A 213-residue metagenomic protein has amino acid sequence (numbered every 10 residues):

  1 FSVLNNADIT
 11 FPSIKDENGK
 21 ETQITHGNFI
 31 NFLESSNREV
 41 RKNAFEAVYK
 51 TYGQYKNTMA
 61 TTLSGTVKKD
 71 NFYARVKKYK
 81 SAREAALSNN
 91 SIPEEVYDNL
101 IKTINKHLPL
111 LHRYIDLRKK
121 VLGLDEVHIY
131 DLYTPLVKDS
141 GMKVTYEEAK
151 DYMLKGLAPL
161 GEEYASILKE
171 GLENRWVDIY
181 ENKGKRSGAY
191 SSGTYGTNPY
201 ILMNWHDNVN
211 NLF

Functional and structural regions predicted by a protein language model:
F1-E95, N99, T103-K106, D151-L172: His/Asp/Glu-rich acidic catalytic environments and adjacent acidic regulatory segments
I14-K20, F72, R118-L136, E170-E181: A glycine-rich phosphate-binding loop feature that marks nucleotide/adenosyl-phosphate handling sites
T22-G27, A149, N182-S187, S191: Extended non-transmembrane interhelical loops and adjacent amphipathic helices of multipass membrane proteins
R75, Y79-K80, E84, V127-I129 (+1 more regions): Active-site-adjacent bridging/hinge elements
H107-R113: Extended, well-ordered alpha-helical scaffold/bundle regions in very large, multi-domain proteins
S140-E148, Y152, P159, G196-F213: Short pre-active-site segment immediately N-terminal to the catalytic Zn-binding motif
M142-K143, V177-T197: Catalytic zinc-binding patch centered on the HExxH motif and its immediate surroundings that defines zinc-dependent
